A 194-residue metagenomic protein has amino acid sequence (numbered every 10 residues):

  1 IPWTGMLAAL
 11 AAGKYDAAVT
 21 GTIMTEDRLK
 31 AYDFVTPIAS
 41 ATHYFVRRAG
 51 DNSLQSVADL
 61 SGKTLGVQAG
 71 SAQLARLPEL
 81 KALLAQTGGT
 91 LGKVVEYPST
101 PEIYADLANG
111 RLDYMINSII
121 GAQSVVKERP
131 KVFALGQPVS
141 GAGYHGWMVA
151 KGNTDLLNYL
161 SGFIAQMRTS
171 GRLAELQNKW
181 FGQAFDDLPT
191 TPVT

Functional and structural regions predicted by a protein language model:
I1-A8, N52, L91-A105, G143: Short helix-initiation/N-cap motifs at beta->coil->alpha
I1-D59, F133-A134, P138-S140, P192: Acidic, polar ligand-binding/catalytic clefts
G5, V19-A31, R76-L83, P101 (+1 more regions): A ligand-binding cleft/hinge motif common to bilobed small-molecule-binding domains
L10-A11, F45, L60, L107-A108 (+2 more regions): Hydrophobic residues within well-ordered alpha-helices
T22-I23, A41-S99, I119-Q123: Bilobed "Venus flytrap"/periplasmic-binding protein-like clamshell domains and structurally analogous long
I38-R47, V126-A165, Q183-T194: Periplasmic-binding protein-like
G50-A72, G146-D186: Extended ligand-binding regions for polar small-molecule ligands
A72-V94, P130, A134-L135, A165-T194: Ligand-binding clefts/hinges and TM-proximal coupling segments of bilobed small-molecule sensing domains
